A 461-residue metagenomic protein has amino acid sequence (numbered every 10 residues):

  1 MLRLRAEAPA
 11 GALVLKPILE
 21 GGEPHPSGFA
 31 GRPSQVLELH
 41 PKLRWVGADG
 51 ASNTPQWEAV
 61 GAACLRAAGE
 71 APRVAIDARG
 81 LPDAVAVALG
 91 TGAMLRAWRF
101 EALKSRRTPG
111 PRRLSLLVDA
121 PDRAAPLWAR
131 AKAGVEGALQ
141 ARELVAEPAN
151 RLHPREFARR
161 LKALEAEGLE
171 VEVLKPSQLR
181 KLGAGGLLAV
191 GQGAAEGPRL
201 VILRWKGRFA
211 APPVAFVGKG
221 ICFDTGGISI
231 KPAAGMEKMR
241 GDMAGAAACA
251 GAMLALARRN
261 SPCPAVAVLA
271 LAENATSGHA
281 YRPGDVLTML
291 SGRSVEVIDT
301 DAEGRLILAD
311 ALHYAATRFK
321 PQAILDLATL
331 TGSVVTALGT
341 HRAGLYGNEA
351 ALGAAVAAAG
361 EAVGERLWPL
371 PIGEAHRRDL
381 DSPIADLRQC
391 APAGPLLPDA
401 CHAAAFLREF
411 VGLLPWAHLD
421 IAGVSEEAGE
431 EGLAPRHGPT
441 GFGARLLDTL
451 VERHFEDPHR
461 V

Functional and structural regions predicted by a protein language model:
M1-G220: Short amphipathic alpha-helical segment within the helicase RecA-like ATPase core that mediates nucleic-acid
M1-R5, A141, F157-V461: A generic structural signal for tightly packed, nonpolar segments enriched in small/aliphatic residues
